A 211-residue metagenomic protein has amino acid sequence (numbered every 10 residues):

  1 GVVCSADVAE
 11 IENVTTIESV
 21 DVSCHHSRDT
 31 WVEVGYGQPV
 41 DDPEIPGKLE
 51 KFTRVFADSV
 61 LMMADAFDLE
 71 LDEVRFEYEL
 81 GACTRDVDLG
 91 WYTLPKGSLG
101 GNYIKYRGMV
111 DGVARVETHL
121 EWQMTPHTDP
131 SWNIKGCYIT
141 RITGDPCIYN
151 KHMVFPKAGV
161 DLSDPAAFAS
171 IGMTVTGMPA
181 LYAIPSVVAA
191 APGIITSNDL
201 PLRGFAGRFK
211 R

Functional and structural regions predicted by a protein language model:
C4-T140, S170: Active-site-lining helix/loop region of Rossmann-like oxidoreductase modules
G90-R211: C-terminal active-site/capping subdomain that shapes the small-molecule cofactor and substrate pocket of enzyme
